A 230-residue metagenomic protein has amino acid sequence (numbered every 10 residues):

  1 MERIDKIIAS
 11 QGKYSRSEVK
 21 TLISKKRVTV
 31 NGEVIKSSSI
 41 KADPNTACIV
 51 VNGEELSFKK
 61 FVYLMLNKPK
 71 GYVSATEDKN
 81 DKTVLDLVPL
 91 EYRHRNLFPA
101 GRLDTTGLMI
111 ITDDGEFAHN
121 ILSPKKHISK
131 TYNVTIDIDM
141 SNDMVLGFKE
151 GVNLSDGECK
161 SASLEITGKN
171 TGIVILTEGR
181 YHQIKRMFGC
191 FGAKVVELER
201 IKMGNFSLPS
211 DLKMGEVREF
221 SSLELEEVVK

Functional and structural regions predicted by a protein language model:
E2-K230: Basic, flexible Lys/Arg- and Gly-enriched helix-loop patches that mediate nucleic-acid binding at interfaces with rRNA
